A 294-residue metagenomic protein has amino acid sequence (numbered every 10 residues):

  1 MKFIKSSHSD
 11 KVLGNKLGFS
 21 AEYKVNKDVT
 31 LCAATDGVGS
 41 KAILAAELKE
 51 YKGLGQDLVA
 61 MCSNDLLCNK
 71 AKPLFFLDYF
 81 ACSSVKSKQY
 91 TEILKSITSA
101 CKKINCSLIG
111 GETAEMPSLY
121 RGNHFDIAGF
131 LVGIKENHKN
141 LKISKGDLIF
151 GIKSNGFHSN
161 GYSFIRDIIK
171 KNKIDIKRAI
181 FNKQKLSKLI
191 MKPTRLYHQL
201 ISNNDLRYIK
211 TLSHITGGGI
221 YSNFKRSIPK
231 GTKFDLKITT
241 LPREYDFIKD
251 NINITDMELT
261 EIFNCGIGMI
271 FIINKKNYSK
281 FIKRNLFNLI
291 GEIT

Functional and structural regions predicted by a protein language model:
M1-L67, N105, P117-S118, G151: N-terminal glycine-rich phosphate/pyrophosphate-binding loops that anchor nucleotide-derived ligands and cofactors
K2, K88-S107, Y120-F125, D175-I190 (+1 more regions): Glycine-/charge-enriched secondary-structure boundary and capping motifs
V12, A21-Y23, N64-D65, T98 (+5 more regions): A generic local secondary-structure boundary/capping motif
G37-G39, Y79-S87, E112-S118, G133-E136 (+3 more regions): Acidic, glycine-rich active-site loops and adjacent beta-strand->loop/helix elements that engage anionic groups
K49, C82-K88, L148-G156, K185-M191: Flexible, glycine/proline-enriched loop segments at strand-loop-helix junctions that form or flank small-ligand binding
K49-D126: A glycine-rich phosphate/pyrophosphate-binding beta-strand-loop-alpha-helix module
F76-D78, G129-L131, M269-F271: A structural signal for short, well-ordered beta-strand segments
R121-H124, F130-A179: Phosphate/diphosphate-binding glycine-rich loops and adjacent basic-rich segments that engage nucleotide
